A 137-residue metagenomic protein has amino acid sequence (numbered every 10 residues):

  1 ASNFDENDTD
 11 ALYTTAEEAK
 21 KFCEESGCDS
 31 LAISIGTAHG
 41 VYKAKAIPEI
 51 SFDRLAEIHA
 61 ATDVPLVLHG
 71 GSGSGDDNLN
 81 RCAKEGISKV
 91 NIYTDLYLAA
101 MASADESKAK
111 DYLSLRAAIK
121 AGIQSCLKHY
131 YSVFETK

Functional and structural regions predicted by a protein language model:
A1-A61, D76, N80-I87, I92 (+3 more regions): Alpha/beta enzyme core
L12, S72, V90, T94 (+1 more regions): Hydrophobic alpha-helical scaffolding
Y13, P65-S74: Glycine-rich beta-to-alpha transition loops that act as phosphate-gripper elements at the mouths of alpha/beta enzyme
R54, A61-V64, L115-R116, K120: Active-site-adjacent C-terminal substructures of enzyme catalytic domains
A104-K137: Extended, intrinsically disordered, low-complexity segments
